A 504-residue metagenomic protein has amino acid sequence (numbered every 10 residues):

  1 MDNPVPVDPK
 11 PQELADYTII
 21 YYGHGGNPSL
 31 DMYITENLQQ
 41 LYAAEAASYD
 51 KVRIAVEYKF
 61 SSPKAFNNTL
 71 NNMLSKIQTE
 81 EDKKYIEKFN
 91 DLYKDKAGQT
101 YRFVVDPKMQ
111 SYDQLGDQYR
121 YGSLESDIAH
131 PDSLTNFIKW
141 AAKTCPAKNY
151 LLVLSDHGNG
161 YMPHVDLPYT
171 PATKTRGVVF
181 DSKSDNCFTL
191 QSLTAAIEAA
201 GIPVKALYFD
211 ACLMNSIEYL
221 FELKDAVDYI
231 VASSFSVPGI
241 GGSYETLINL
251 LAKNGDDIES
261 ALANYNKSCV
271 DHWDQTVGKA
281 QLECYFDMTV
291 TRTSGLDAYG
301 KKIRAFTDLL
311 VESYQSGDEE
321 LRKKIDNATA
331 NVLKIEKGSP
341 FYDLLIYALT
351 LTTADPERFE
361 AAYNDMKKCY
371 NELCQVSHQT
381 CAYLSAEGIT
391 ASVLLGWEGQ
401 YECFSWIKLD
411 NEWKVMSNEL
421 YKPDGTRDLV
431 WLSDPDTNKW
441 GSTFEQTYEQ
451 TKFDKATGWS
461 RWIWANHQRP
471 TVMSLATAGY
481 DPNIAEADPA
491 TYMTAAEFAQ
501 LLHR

Functional and structural regions predicted by a protein language model:
N3-A147: N-terminal extension/subdomain marker
V7-P9, K139, K143, D166-R504: Terminal, contiguous helix-loop blocks that mediate binding/assembly
T18-Y22, R53-Y58, Y150-L154, K205-F209 (+2 more regions): Structural recognition of the beta-strand scaffold that forms the well-ordered cores of secreted hydrolase catalytic
G26-P28, D156-M162, Y208, C212-S216: Gly/Ser/Thr-rich loops at beta-strand to alpha-helix junctions that form or flank small-molecule/cofactor-binding
E57-K64, H157-G158, A211-L213, F235-P238: Short beta-alpha junction loops
T144-Y161, V165-Y169: Active-site groove signature of glycoside hydrolases
